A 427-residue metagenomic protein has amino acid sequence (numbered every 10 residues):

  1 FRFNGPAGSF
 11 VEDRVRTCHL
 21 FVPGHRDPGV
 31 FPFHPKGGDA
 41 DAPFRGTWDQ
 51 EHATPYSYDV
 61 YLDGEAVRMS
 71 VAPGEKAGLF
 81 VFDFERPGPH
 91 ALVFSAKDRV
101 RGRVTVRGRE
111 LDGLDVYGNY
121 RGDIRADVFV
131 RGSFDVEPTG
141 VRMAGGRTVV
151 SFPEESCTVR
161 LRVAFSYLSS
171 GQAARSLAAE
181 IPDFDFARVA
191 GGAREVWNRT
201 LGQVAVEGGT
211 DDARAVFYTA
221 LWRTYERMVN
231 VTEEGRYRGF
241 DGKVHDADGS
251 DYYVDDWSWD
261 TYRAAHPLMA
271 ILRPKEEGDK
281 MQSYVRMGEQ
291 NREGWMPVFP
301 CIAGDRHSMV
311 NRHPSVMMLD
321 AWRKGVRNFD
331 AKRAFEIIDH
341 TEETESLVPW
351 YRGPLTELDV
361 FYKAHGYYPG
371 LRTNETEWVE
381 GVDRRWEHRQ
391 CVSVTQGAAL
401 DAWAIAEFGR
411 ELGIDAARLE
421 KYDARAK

Functional and structural regions predicted by a protein language model:
F1-V316, D320-Q396, D401-K427: Accessory carbohydrate-recognition regions in carbohydrate-active enzymes
